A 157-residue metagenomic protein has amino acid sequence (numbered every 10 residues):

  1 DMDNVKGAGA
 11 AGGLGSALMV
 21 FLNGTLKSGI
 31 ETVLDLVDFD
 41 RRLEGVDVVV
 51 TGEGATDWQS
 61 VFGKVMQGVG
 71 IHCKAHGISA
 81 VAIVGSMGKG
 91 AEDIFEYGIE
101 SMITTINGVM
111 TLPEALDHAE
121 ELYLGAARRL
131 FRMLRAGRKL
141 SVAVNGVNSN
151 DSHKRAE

Functional and structural regions predicted by a protein language model:
D1-E157: N-terminal loops that bind phosphate or other acidic moieties and the adjacent beta-alpha structural core
